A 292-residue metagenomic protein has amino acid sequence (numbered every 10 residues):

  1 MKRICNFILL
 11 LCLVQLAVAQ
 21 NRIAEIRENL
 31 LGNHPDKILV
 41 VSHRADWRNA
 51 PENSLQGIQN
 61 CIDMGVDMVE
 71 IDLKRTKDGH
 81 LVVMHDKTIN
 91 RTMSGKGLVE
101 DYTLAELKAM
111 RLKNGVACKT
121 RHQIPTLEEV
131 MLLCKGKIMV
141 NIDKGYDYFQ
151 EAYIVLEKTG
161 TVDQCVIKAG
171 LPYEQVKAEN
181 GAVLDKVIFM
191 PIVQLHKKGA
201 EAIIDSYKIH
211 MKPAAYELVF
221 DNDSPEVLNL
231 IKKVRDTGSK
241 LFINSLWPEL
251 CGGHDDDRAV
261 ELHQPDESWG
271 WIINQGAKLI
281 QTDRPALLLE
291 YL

Functional and structural regions predicted by a protein language model:
M1-I23: Bacterial Sec-dependent N-terminal signal peptides
A19-L292: Phosphate-group recognition and catalysis centered on beta-loop-alpha active-site segments
